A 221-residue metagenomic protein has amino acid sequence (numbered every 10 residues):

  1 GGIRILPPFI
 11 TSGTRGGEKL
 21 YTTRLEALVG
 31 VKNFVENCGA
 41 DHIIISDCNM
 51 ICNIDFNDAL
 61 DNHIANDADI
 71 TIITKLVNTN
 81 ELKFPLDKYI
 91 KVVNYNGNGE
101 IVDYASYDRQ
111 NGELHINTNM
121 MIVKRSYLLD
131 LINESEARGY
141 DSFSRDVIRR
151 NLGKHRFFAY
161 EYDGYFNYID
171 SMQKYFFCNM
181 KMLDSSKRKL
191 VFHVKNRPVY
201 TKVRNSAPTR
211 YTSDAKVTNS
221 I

Functional and structural regions predicted by a protein language model:
G1-I51, F56-D58: Conserved N-terminal catalytic core of the sugar/cofactor nucleotidyltransferase
L6-P8, I73, Y104, Y160-Y162: Conserved beta-strand termini and adjacent loop/short-helix elements that scaffold enzyme active sites in alpha/beta
Y21-T22, N53, M121-I122, S142 (+1 more regions): Short aromatic/basic micro-patch
G30-F34, N62, L76, R150: A generic secondary-structure signal
N53-S126: Conserved core of the sugar-phosphate nucleotidyltransferase
S126, E134-I221: Left-handed beta-helix
